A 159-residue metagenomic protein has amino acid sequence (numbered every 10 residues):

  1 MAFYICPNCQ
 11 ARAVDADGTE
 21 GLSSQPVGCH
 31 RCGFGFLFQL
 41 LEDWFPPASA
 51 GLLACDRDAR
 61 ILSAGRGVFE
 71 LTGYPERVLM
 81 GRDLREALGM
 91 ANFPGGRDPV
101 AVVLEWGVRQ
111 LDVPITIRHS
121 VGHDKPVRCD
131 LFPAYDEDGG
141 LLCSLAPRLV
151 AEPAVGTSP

Functional and structural regions predicted by a protein language model:
F3-G21, Q25-G28, G35, S49-G51 (+1 more regions): Sensory/regulatory domains in signal-transduction proteins
G33-P46: Short metal-binding segments enriched for Cys and/or His
